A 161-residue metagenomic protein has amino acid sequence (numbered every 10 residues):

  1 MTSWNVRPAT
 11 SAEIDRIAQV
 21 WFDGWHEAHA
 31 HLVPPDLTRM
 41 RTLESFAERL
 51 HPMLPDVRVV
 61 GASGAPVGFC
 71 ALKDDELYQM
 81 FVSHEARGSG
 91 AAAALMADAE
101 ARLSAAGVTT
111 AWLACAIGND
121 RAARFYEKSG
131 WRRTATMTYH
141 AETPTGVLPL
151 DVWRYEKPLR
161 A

Functional and structural regions predicted by a protein language model:
M1-D15, W153, K157-A161: Conserved N-terminal entry element of GNAT/NAT acetyltransferase domains
F22-E48: Conserved GNAT-fold acetyl-CoA-binding loop/helix
A47-V59, E76: A short helix-loop-beta-strand connector motif used in the catalytic cores of GNAT acetyltransferases and, in some
D56-G68: Conserved beta-hairpin
K73-E85, A93, A114: Conserved acetyl-CoA binding element of GNAT-fold acetyltransferases
G88-A101, R124, K128: Conserved acetyl-CoA-binding loop-helix of GNAT-fold acetyltransferases
T109-A123, K128-R132, T136-A161: C-terminal "cap" of GNAT-fold acetyltransferases
